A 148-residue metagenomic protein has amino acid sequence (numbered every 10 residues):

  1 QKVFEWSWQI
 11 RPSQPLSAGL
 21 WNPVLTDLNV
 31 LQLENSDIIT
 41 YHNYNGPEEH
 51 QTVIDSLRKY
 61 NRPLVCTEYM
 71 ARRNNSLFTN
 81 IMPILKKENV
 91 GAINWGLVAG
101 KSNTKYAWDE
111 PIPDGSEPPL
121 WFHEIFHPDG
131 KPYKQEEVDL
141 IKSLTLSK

Functional and structural regions predicted by a protein language model:
Q1-G100, T104-G130: Extracellular glycoside hydrolase catalytic/binding regions
P119-K148: A short C-terminal boundary segment appended to hydrolase-like catalytic domains
